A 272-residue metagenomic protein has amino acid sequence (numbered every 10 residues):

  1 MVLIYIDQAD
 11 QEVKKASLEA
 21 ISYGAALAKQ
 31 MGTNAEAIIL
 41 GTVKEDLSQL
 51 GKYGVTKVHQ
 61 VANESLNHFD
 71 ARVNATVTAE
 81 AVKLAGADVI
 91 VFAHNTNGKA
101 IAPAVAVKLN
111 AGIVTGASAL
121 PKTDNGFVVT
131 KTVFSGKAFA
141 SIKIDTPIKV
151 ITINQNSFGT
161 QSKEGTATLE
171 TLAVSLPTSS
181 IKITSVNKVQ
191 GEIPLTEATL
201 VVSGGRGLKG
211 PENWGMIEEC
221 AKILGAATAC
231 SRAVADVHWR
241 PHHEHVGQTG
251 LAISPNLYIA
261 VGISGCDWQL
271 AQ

Functional and structural regions predicted by a protein language model:
M1-Q272: N-terminal glycine-rich FAD/FM-binding segment characteristic of electron-transfer flavoproteins
